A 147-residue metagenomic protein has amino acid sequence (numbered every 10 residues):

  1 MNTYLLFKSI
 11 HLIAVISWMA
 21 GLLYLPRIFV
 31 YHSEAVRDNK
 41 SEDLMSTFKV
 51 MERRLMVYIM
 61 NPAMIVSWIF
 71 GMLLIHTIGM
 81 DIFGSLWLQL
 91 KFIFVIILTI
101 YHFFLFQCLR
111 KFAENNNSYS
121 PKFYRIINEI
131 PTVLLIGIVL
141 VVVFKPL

Functional and structural regions predicted by a protein language model:
M1-L147: Polytopic transmembrane helical bundles with strong interfacial aromatic enrichment
